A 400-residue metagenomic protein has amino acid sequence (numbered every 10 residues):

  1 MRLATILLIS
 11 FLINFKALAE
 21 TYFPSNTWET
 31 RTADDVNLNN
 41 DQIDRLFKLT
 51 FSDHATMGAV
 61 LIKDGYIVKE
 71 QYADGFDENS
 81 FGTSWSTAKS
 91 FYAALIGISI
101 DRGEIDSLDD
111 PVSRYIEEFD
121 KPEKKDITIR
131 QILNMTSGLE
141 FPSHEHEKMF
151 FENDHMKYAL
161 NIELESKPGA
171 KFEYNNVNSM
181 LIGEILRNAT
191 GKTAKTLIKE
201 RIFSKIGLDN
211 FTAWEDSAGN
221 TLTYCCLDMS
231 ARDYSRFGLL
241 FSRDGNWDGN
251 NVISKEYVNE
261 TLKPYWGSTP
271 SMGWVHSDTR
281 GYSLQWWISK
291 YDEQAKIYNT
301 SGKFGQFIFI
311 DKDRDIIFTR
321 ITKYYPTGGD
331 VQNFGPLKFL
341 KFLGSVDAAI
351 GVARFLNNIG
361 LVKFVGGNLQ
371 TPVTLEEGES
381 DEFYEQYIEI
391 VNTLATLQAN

Functional and structural regions predicted by a protein language model:
T5-K16: Bacterial N-terminal signal peptides
L46-F76, D315-T319: A short, well-structured edge-of-sheet supersecondary motif
D53-T56, S80, K303-F304: Short, small/polar residue-rich loop motifs at catalytic or cofactor-binding pockets
G65, G82-L108, I132, I182-L186 (+1 more regions): Active-site SXXK
R102-S137, N161, T190-C225, M229: Active-site helix/loop module of the DD-peptidase/beta-lactamase fold, centered on the serine-lysine SxxK catalytic
N178-I185, C225-N246, Q306-K323: Active-site-proximal alpha-helical segments within enzyme catalytic domains
L208-N210, N259-I317: Active-site Gly/Thr loop motif
I297-N400: Structured C-terminal helix/loop/strand segments within mature extracytoplasmic catalytic/sensor domains
